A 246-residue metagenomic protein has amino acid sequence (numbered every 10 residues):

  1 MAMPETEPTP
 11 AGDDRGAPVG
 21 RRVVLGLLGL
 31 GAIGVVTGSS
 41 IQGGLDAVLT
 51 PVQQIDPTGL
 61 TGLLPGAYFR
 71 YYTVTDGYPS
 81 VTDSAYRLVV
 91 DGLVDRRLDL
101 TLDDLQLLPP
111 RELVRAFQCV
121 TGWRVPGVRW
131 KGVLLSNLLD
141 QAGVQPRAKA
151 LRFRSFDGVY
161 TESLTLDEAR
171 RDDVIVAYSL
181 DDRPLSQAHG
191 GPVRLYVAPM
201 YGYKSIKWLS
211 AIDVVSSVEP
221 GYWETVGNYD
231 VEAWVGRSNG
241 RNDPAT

Functional and structural regions predicted by a protein language model:
M1-V19, L30-I33: N-terminal secretory signal peptides
G16-G20, S39-T246: Structured, non-membrane catalytic/scaffold regions adjacent to prosthetic-group chemistry
V23-G43: N-terminal export signals
